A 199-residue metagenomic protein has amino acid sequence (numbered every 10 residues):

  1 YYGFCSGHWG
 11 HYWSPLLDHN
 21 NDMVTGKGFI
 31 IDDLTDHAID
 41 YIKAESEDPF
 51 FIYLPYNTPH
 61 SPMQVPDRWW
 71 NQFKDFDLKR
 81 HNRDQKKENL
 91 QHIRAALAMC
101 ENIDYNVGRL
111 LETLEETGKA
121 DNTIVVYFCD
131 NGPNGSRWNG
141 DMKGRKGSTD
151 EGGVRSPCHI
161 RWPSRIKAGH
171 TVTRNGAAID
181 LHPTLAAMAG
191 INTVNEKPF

Functional and structural regions predicted by a protein language model:
Y1-F199: Active-site-proximal cap/lid insertion segments
